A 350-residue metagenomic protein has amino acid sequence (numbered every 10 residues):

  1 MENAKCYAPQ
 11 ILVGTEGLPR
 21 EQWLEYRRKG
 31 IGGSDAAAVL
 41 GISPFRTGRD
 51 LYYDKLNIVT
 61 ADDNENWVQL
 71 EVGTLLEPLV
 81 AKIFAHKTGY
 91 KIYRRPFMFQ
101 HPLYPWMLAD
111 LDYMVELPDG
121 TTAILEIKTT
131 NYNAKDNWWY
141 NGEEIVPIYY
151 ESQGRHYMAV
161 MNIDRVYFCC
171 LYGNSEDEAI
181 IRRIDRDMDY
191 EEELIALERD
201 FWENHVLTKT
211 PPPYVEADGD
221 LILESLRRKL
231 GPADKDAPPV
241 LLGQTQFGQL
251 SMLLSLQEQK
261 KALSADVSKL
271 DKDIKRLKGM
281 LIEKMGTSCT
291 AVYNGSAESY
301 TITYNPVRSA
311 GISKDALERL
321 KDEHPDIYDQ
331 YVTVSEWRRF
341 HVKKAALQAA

Functional and structural regions predicted by a protein language model:
M1-I124, N131: Metal-dependent nuclease catalytic cores that hydrolyze phosphodiester bonds in DNA/RNA, characterized by
R49-D54, A159, L254-Q257: Short, hydrophobic/amphipathic alpha-helical patches that form generic packing surfaces within helical domains
V68-V72, L76, H101, I145-Y149 (+2 more regions): Conserved aromatic-histidine-acidic binding/catalytic patches
L70, H86-L111, V115-V206, K344: Nucleic-acid nuclease catalytic cores
L79, L108, Y149-S152, H156 (+2 more regions): Short, well-structured alpha-helical interface segments that form or flank functional binding sites
L103, S251, A262-A350: Extended, charge-rich alpha-helical segments
D189-P238, I312-E336, F340-A350: Short, positively charged
T208-Y214, D220, R227-N294: Contiguous, amphipathic alpha-helical segments that mediate oligomerization or scaffolding in large protein assemblies
